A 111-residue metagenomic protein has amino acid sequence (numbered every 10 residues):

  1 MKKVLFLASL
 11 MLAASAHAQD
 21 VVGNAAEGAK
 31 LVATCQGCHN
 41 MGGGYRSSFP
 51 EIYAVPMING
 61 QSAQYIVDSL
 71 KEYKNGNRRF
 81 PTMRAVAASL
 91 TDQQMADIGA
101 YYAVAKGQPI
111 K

Functional and structural regions predicted by a protein language model:
M1-V4: Positively charged n-region of N-terminal signal peptides that target proteins for export
A13-A18: N-terminal signal peptide c-region/cleavage motif recognized by signal peptidases
D20-S47: Sequence/structural segment immediately N-terminal to covalent heme-attachment motifs in c-type and related
E27-K30, T34, Y53, Y65-D68 (+2 more regions): Extracytoplasmic/secreted proteins, especially bacterial periplasmic and envelope-associated proteins
G43, M57, T82: Conserved beta-strand positions that form and line the central face of beta-propeller blades
S47-A54: Short cysteine/histidine-rich zinc-coordinating motifs and their immediately flanking basic loops
V55-M57, D68-K74, A85-S89: A structural feature that tracks compact, well-ordered secondary-structure segments with a strong bias toward
Q64, N75-R78, A87-K111: C-terminal capping alpha-helices of c-type cytochrome domains
